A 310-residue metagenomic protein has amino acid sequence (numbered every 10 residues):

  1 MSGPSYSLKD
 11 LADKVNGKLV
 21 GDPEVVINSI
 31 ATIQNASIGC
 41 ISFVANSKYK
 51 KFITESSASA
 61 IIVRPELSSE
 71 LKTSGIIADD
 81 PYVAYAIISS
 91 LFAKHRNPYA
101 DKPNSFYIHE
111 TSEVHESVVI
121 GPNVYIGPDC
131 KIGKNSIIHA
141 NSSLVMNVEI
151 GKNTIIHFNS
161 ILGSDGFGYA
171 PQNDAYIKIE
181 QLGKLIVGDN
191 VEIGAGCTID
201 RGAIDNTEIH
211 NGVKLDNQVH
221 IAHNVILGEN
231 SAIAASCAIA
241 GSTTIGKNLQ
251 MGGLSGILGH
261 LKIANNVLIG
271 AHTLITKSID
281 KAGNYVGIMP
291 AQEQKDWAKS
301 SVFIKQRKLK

Functional and structural regions predicted by a protein language model:
M1-S105, V148, N153, N159-S160 (+3 more regions): Terminal amphipathic alpha-helical/low-complexity segments used for targeting or macromolecular assembly
F43, D101-E293: Structural signal for interior beta-strand "rungs" in well-ordered beta-sheet cores of soluble enzyme domains
